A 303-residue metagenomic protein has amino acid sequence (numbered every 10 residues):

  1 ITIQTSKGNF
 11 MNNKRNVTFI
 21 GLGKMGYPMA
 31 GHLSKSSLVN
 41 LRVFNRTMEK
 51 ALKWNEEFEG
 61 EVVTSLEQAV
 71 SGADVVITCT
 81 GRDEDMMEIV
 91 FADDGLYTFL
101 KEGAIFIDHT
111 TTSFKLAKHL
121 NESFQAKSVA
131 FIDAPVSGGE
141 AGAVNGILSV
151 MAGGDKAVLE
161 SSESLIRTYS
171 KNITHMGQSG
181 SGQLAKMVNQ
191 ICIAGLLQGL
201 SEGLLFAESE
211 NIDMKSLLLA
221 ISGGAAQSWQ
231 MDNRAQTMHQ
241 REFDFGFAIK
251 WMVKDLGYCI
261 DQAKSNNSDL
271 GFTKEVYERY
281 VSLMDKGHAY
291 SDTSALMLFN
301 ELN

Functional and structural regions predicted by a protein language model:
K7-T78, H109-T110, E140: NAD(P)+-binding Rossmann beta1-loop-alpha1 motif at the extreme N-terminus of oxidoreductases
M29-L33, L120, F206: Hydrophobic residues within alpha-helices that form the first helical element adjacent to the glycine-rich loop
L41, V62, F131-I132, I173 (+2 more regions): Hydrophobic beta-strand scaffold residues
L66-T78, D83-S128: Rossmann-fold NAD(P) dinucleotide-binding segment
T112-I191: Rossmann-fold dinucleotide-binding core
N145-G153, T174, Q178-E210, I221-N233 (+1 more regions): Active-site-proximal catalytic alpha-helix in oxidoreductases
S179, Q227-A289, T293-S294: Interdomain hinge/lid region at the active-site interface of Rossmann-like NAD(P)-dependent oxidoreductases
